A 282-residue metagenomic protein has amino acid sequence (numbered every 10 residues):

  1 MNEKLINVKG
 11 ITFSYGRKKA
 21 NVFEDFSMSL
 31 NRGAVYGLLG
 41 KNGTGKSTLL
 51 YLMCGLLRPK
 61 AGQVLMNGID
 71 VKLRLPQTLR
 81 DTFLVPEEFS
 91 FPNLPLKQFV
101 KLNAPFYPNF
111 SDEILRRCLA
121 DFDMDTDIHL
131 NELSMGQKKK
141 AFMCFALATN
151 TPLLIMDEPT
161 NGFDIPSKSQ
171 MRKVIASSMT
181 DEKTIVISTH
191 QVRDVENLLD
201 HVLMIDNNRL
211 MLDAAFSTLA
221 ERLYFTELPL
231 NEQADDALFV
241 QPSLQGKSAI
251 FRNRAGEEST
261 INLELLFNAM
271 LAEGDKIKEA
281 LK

Functional and structural regions predicted by a protein language model:
M1-D25, R32: A short, flexible loop at the N-terminus of ABC-type nucleotide-binding domains that lies
Y36-K41: The feature captures the beta-strand-to-loop junction immediately N-terminal to the Walker
G45, G62-L73, Q77-T78: Conserved ABC transporter NBD signature motif
C54: Helix-to-loop junction immediately C-terminal to a conserved catalytic motif
L84-A141: ABC-family P-loop ATPase nucleotide-binding domains
L154-E158, F163: Catalytic Walker B motif of ABC-type/P-loop ATPase nucleotide-binding domains
Q170-V186, H190-F251: ABC transporter nucleotide-binding domain
